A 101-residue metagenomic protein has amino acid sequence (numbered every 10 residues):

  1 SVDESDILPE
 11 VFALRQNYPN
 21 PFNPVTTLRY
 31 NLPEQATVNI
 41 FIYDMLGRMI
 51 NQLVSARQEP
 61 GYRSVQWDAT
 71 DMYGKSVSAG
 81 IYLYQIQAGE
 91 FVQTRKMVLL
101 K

Functional and structural regions predicted by a protein language model:
D3-N31, Y43-R48, A79, V98-K101: Surface-exposed, proline-anchored Ser/Thr-rich loop/turn motifs
P33-T37: Short proline/glycine-enriched turn/loop motifs at strand-loop junctions of beta-rich domains
N39, Q66, K96: Conserved beta-strand and immediately adjacent loop positions that scaffold enzyme active sites
N39-Y43, Q52: Beta-strand signatures of extracellular beta-sandwich domains
R48-V54: Surface-exposed loop/edge segments in extracytoplasmic proteins
V54-G89: Short, surface-exposed loop/turn motifs with a glycine/proline- and acidic-biased composition
F91-R95: Extracellular and select intracellular beta-sandwich modules with Ser/Thr-enriched, small-residue motifs on
